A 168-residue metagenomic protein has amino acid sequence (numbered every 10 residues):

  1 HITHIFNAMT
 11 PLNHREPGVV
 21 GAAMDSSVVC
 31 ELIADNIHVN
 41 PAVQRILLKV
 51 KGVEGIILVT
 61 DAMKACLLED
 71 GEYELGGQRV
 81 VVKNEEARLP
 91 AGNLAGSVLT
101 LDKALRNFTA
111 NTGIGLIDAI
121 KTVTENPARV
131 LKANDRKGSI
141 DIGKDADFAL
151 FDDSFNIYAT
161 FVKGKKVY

Functional and structural regions predicted by a protein language model:
H1-G18: Divalent metal-binding pocket/active-site signature
N7, K64, F155: Short, glycine/acidic-enriched loop or turn micro-motifs at the edges of active sites
M9-N13, I37-P41, A65-C66: Active-site environment of divalent metal-dependent phosphoester hydrolases
G18-L32, N36, L48-T60, A65-K144 (+1 more regions): His/Asp/Glu-enriched, well-ordered alpha-helical/loop segment that forms or immediately abuts the divalent-metal
P41-L47: Catalytic cores of alpha/beta
F155-F161: Short, Lys/Arg- and Gly-enriched loop/turn segments at beta-strand edges
